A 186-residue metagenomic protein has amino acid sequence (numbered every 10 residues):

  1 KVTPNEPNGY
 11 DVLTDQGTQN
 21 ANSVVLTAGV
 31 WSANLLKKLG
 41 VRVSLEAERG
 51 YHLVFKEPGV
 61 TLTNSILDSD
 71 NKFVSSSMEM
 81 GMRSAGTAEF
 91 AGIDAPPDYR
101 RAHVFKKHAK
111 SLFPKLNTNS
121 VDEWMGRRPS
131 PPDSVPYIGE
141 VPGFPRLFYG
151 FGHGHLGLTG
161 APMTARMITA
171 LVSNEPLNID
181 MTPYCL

Functional and structural regions predicted by a protein language model:
T3, P7-G9, T18-P145: Active-site substrate-recognition segment that forms the wall of the catalytic cavity or substrate channel
Y10, Y137, V141-L186: C-terminal lid/capping helical subdomain adjacent to the catalytic/cofactor pocket in oxidative enzymes
